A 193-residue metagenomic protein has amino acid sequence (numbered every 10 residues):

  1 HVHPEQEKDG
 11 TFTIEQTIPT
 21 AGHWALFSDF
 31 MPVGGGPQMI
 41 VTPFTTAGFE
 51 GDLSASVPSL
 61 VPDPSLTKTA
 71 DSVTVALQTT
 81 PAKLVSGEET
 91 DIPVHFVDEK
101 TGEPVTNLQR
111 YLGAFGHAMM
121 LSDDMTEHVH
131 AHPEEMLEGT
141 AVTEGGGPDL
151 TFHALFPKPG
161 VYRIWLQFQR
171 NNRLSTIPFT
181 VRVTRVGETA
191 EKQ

Functional and structural regions predicted by a protein language model:
H1-Q193: N-terminal soluble domains immediately following signal/targeting peptides that reside in extracytoplasmic
